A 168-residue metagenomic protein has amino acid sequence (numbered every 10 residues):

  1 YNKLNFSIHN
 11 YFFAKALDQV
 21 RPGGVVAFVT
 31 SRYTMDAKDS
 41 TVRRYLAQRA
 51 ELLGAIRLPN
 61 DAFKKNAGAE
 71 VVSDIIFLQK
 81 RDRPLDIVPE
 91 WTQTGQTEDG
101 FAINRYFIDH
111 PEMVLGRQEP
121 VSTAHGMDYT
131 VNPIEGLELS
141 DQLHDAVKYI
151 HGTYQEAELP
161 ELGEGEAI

Functional and structural regions predicted by a protein language model:
N2-K64, V71-L78: Conserved Class I SAM-dependent methyltransferase catalytic core
K65-E166: Flexible, glycine-/basic-rich loop-and-beta segments that form/coincide with the SAM-dependent methyltransferase
